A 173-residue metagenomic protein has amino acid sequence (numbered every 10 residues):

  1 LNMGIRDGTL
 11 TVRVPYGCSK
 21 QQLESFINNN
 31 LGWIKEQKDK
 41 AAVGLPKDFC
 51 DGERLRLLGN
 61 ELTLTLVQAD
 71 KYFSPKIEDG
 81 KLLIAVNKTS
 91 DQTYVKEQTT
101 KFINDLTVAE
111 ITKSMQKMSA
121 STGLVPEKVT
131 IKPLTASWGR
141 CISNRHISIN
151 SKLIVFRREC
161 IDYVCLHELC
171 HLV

Functional and structural regions predicted by a protein language model:
L1-Y163, L172-V173: Active-site-proximal or metal-binding-adjacent scaffold patches in catalytic folds
E168: Walker B catalytic acidic pair
